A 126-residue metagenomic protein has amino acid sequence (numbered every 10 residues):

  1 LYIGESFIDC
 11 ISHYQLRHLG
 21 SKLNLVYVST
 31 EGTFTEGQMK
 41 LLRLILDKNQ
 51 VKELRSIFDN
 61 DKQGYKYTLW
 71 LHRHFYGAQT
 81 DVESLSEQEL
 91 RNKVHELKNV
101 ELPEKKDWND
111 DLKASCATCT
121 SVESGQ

Functional and structural regions predicted by a protein language model:
L1-I3, R55: Conserved beta-strand elements of the Class I
E5-S6, N60: Helix N-cap/beta->alpha junction signal
I8-D9, Y67: Acidic, divalent-metal-coordinating active-site segment for phosphoryl/phosphodiester hydrolysis, typified by short
Q15-Q126: TOPRIM fold recognition
